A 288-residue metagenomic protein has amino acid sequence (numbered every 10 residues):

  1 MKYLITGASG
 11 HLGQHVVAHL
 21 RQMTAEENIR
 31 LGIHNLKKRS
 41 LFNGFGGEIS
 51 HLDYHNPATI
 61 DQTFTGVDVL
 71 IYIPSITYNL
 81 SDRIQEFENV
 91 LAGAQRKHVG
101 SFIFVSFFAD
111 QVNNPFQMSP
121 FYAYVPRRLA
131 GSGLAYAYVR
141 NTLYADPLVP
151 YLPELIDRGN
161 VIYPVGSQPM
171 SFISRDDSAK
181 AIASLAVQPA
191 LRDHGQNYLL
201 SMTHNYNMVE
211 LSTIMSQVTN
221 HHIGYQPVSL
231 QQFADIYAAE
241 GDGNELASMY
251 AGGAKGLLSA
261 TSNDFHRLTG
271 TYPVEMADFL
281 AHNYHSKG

Functional and structural regions predicted by a protein language model:
K2-M23: N-terminal Rossmann NAD(P)H-binding glycine-rich loop of SDR-like oxidoreductase domains
L4, L31-R96, Q111: NAD(P)H-binding glycine-rich loop region in Rossmannoid oxidoreductase-like domains and their noncatalytic homologs
I76-R158: Glycine-/Pro-rich loop/turn segments that contact NAD(P) or position catalytic residues in Rossmann-like domains
P147-L155, A186-N197, S259: Glycine/proline-rich active-site loop of Rossmann-fold NAD(P)-dependent oxidoreductases
P164-A186, G195-Q196, N207: Substrate-positioning beta->alpha
P169-D176, L200-Q217, Q231-Q232, V274-E275: Substrate-binding strand-loop-helix patch in Rossmann-like NAD(P)-dependent oxidoreductase/epimerase domains
Y198, I214-G256: Terminal hydrophobic/aromatic helix or amphipathic segment near a protein terminus
T269-G288: Amphipathic terminal alpha-helices
